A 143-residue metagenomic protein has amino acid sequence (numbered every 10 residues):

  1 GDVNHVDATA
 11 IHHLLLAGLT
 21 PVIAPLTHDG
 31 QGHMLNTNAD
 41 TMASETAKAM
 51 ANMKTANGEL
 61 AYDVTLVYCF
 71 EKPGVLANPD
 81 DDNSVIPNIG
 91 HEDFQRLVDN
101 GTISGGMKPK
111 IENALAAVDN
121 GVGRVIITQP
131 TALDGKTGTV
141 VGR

Functional and structural regions predicted by a protein language model:
G1-R143: C-terminal catalytic "cap/lid" subdomain
